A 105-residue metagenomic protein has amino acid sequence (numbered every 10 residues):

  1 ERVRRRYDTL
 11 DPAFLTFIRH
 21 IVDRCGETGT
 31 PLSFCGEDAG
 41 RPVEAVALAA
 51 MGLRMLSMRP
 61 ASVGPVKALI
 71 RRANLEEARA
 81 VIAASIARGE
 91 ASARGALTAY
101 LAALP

Functional and structural regions predicted by a protein language model:
E1-P105: Non-catalytic helical/linker scaffolds that mediate oligomerization, partner binding, and domain coupling around large
